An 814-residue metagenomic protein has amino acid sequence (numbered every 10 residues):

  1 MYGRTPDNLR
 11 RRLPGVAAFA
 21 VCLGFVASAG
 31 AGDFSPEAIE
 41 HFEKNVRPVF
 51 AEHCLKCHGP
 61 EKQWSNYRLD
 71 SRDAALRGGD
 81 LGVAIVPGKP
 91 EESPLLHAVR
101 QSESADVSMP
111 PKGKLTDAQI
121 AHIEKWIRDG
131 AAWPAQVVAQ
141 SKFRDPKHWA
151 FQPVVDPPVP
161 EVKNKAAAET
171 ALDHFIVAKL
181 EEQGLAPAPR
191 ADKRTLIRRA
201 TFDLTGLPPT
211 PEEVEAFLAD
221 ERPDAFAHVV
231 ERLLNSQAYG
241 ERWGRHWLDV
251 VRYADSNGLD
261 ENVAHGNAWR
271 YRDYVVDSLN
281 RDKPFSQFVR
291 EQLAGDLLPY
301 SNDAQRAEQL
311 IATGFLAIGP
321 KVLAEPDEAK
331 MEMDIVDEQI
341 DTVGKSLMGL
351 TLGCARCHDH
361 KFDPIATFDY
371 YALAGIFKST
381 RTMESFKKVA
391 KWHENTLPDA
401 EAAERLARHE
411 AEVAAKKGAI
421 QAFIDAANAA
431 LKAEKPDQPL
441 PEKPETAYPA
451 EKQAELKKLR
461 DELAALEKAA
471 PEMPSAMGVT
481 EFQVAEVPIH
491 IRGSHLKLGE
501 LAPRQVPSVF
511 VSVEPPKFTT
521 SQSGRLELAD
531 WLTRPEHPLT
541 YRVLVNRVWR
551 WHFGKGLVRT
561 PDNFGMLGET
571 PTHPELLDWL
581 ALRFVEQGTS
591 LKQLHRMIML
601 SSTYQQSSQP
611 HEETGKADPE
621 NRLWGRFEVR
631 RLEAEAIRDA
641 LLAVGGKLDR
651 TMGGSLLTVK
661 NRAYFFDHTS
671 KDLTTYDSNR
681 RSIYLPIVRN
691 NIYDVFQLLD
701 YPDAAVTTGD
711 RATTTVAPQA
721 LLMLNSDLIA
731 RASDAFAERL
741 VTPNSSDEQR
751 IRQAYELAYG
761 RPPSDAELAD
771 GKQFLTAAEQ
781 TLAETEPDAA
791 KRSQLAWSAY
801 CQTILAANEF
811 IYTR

Functional and structural regions predicted by a protein language model:
M1-R11: N-terminal secretory signal peptides that target proteins for export/translocation
G15-S28: Bacterial N-terminal signal peptides
G30-E124, R128, A132-A178, E182 (+11 more regions): Solvent-exposed helix-loop boundary motif
F50, V343, L347-G353: Short metal-coordination and nucleic-acid-contact micro-motifs, chiefly zinc-binding Cys/His arrays
K163-A238, Y253-S301, I335, P364 (+9 more regions): Primarily short, surface-exposed interaction patches in extracytoplasmic proteins
L248-G258, N262-G266, Y271, L297-E332 (+1 more regions): Beta-propeller blade termini and top-face loops
F386-I424: Charged, amphipathic alpha-helical linkers/stalks
Y800: Globin-like tetrapyrrole-binding proteins
